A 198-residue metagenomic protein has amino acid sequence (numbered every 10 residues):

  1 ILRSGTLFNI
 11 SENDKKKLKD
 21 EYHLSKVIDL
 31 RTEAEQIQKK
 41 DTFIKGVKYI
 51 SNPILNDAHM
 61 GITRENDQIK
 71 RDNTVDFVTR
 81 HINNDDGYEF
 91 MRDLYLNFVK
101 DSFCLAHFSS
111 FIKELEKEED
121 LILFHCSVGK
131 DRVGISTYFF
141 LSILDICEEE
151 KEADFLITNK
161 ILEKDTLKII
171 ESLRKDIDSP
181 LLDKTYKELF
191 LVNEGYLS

Functional and structural regions predicted by a protein language model:
I1-L123, S136-S198: Cys-dependent protein tyrosine phosphatase-like superfamily
V128, R132-V133: Ser/Thr-glycine-rich phosphate-binding loops at phosphate-binding pockets of nucleotides, nucleotide cofactors
